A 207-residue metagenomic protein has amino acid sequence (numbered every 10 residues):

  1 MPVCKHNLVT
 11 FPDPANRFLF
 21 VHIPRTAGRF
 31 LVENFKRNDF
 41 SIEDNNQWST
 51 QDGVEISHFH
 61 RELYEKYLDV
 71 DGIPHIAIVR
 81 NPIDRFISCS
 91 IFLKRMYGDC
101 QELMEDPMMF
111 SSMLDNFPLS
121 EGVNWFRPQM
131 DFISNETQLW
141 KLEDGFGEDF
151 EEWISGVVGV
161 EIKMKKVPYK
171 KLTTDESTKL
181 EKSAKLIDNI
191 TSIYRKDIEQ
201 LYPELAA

Functional and structural regions predicted by a protein language model:
M1-A207: Membrane-interface amphipathic segments in extracytoplasmic regions
